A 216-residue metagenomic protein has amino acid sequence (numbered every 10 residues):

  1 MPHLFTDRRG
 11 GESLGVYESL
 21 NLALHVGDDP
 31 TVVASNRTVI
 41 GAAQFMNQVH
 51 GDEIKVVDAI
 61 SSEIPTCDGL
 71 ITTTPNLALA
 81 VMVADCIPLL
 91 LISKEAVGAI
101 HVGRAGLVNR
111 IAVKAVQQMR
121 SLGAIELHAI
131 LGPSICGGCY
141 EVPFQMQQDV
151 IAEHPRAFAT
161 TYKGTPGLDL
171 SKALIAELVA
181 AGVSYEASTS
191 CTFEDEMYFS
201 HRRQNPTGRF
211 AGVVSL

Functional and structural regions predicted by a protein language model:
M1-L216: Active-site microenvironment for binding and transforming phosphate-containing groups
